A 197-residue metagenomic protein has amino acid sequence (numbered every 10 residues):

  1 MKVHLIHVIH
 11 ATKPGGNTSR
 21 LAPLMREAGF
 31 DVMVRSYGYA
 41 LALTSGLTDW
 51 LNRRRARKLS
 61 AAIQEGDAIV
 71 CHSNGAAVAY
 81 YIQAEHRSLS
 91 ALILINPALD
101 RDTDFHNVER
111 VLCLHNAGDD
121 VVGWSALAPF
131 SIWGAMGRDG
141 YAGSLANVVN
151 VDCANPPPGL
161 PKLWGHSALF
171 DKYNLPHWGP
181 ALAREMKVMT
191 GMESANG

Functional and structural regions predicted by a protein language model:
M1-G66: Active-site catalytic motif of lipid deacylating hydrolases and related acyltransferases
L5-A22, V34-L41, H106-G197: Lipolytic serine-hydrolase domain surface
R55-I63, A79, W178-M186: Generic hydrophobic alpha-helical segments
V70-G75, A79: Gly/Ala-rich beta-loop-alpha elbow adjacent to hydrolase catalytic centers
V78-Y80, R101-T103, V122-G123: Extracytoplasmic/secreted cell-surface and envelope-processing proteins
Y81-S90, D100: Conserved hydrolase catalytic core segment
I93-R101, N116-D120: Active-site nucleophile loop of the alpha/beta-hydrolase fold
